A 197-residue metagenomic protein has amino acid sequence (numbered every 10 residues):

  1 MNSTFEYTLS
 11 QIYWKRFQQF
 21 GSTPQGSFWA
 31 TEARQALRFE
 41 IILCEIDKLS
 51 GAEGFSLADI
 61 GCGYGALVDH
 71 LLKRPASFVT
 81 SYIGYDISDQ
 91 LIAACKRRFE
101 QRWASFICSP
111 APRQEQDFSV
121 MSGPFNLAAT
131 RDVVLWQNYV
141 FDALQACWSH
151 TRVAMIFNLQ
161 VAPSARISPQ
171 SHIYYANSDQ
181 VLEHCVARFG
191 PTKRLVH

Functional and structural regions predicted by a protein language model:
M1-P24: N-terminal, positively charged/glycine-rich alpha-helical extensions of SAM-dependent methyltransferases
A33-A52: Conserved alpha-helix/loop element of class I SAM-dependent methyltransferases that forms part of the SAM/SAH-binding
E53-G63: Conserved class I S-adenosyl-L-methionine
A58, A66-I107: Class I SAM-dependent methyltransferase SAM/SAH-binding core
F118-Q137: A short SAM/SAH-binding and catalytic strip from SAM-dependent methyltransferases
T151-Q160: Conserved beta-strand signature within the Rossmann-like core of class I S-adenosyl-L-methionine
I173-F189: Short alpha-helix
P191-H197: Conserved S-adenosyl-L-methionine
